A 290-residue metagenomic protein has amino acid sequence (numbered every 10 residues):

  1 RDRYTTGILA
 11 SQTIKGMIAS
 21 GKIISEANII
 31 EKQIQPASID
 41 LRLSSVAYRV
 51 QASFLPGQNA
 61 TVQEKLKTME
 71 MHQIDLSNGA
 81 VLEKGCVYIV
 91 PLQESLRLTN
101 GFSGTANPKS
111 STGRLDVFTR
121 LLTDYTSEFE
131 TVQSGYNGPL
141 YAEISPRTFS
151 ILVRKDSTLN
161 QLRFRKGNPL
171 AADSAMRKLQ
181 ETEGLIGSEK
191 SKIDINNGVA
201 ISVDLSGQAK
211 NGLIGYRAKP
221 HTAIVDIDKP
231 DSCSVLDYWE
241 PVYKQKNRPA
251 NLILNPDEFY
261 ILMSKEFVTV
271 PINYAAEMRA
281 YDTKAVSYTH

Functional and structural regions predicted by a protein language model:
R1-Y288: DUTPase catalytic domain/fold
